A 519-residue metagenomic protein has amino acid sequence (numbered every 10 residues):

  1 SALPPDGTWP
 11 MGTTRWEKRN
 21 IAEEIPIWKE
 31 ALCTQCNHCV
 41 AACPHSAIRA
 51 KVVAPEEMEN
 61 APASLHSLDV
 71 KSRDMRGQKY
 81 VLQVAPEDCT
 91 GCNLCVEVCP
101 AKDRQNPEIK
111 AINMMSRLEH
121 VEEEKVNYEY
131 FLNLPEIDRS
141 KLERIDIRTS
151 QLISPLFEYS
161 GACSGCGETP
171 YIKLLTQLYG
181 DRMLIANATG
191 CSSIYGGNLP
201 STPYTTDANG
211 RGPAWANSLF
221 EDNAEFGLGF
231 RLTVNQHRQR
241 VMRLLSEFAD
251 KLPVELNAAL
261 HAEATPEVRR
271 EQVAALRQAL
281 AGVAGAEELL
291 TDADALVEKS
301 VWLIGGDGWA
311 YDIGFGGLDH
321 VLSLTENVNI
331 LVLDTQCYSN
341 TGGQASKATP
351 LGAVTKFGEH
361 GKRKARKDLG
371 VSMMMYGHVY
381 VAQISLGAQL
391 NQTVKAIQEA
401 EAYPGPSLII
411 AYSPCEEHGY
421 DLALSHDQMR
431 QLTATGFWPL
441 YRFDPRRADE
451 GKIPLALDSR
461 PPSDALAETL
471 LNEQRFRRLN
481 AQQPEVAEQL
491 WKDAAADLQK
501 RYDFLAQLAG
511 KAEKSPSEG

Functional and structural regions predicted by a protein language model:
S1-C89, V96-W302, A353, E416 (+6 more regions): Ferredoxin-type iron-sulfur electron-transfer modules and their immediate structural context
A31, Q35, R76, T90-G91 (+4 more regions): Short, glycine/acidic-rich beta->alpha junctions
H66, S459-S463, E513: C-terminal non-catalytic interaction/assembly regions of soluble proteins
Y195-G196, T205, G282-V283, E288-S407 (+3 more regions): Thiamine diphosphate
S201-P213, T393-V486, D493, A506 (+1 more regions): Glycine/aspartate-rich loop-and-adjacent alpha/beta segment that forms the canonical ThDP
A496-G519: Short, amphipathic C-terminal "tail helix"
